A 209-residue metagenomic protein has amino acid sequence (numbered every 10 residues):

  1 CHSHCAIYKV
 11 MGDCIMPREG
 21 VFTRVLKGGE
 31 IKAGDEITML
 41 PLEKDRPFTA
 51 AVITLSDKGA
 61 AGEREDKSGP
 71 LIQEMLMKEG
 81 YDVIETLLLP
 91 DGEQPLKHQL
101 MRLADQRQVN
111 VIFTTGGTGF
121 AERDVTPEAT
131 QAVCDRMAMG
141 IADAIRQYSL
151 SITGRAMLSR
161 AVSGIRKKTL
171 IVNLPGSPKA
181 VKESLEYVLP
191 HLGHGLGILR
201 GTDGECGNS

Functional and structural regions predicted by a protein language model:
C1-R46: Metal-cofactor-dependent catalytic cores
G34, L40-A50, M75-K78, L196 (+1 more regions): SAM-dependent methyltransferases
D45-D91: Glycine-rich phosphate/diphosphate-binding loop of Rossmann-like nucleotide-binding domains
I53-T54, T114-T115, N173-P175: Short beta-strand segments
E63-K67, H98, V125, E183 (+1 more regions): Generic recognition of short, well-ordered alpha-helical segments
E74-T114, G119-C134: N-terminal small/polar loop signature for handling phosphorylated ligands or for N-terminal nucleophile
T126-S209: Proline/glycine-rich low-complexity loops and linkers
